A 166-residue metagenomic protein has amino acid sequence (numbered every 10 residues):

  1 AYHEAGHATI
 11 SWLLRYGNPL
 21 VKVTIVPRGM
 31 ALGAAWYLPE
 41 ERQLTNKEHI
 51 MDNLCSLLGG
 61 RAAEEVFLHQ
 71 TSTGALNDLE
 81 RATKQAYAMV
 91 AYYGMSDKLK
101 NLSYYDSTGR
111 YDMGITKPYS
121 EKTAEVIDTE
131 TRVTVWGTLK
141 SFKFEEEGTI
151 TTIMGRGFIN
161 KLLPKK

Functional and structural regions predicted by a protein language model:
A1-Y2, A8-V135, K140-K143: Soluble catalytic regions of large protease machineries
T129, T134-K166: OB-fold single-stranded nucleic acid-binding module
